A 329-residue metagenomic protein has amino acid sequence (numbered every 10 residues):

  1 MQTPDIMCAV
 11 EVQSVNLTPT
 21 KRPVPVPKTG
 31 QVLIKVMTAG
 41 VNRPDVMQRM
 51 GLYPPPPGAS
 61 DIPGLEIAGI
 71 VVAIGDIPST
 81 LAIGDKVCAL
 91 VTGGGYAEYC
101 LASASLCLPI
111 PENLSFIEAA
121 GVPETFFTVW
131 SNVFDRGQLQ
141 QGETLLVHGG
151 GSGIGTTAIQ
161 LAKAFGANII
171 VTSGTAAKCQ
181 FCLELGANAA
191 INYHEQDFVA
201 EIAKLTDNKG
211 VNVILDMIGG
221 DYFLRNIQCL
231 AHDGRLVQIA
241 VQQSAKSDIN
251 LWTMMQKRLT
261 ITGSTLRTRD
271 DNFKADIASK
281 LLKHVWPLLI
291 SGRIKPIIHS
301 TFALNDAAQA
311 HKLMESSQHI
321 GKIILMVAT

Functional and structural regions predicted by a protein language model:
Q2-C8, W286, S291-S300, A308-T329: C-terminal capping/lid region of NAD(P)-dependent oxidoreductase domains
R22-A68: N-terminal glycine-rich beta->alpha transition that marks the start or flank of a dinucleotide-binding site
M47, K86-G149: NAD(P)H dinucleotide-binding glycine-rich loop of Rossmann-like/cofactor-binding domains, especially the beta1-alpha1
A68-T92: A glycine-/small-residue-rich N-terminal strand-loop-strand element that serves as the cofactor-binding glycine loop
A120-V122, F126-E195: Mid-domain Rossmann-like dinucleotide-binding core that forms the NAD(H)/NADP(H) cofactor-binding site
F198-N208: Short amphipathic alpha-helix with an adjacent loop that forms part of the alpha/beta core around
D221-I294, M326-T329: Glycine-rich phosphate-binding loop and adjacent beta-alpha segment of Rossmann(oid) nucleotide-cofactor-binding
